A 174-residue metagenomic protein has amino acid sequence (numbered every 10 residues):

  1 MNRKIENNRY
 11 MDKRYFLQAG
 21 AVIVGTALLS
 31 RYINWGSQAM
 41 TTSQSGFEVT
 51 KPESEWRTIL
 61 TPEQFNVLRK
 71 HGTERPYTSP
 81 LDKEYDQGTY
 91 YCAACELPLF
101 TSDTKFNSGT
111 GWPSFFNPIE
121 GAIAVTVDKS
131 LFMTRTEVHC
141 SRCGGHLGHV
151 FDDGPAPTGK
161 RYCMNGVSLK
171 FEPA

Functional and structural regions predicted by a protein language model:
M1-M11, Q38: N-terminal secretory signal peptides
D12-Y32: N-terminal export leaders
R31-V67, R75: C-terminal segment of N-terminal export signals and the immediately downstream linker at the start of the mature
K70-Y85: N-terminal post-signal-peptidase region of extra-cytosolic proteins
Y85-S114: Mid-length scaffold segments of soluble, non-membrane domains
T89, E137, K160: Residues immediately within or flanking Cys/His clusters that coordinate Zn2+ in small zinc-binding modules
C92, C140-C143: Short cysteine-rich clusters marking metal-coordination/redox-active sites
E96, G144, M164-V167: Cys/His-coordinated zinc-binding microdomains
